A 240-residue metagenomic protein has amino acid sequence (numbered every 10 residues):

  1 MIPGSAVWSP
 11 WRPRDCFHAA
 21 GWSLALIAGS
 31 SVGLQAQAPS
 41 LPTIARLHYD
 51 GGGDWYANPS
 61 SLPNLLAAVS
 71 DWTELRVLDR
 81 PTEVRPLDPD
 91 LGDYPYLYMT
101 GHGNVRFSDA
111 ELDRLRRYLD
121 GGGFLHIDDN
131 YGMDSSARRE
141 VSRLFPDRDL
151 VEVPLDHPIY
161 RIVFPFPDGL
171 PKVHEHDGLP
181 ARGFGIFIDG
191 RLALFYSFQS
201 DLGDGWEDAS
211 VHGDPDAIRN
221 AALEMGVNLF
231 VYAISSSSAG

Functional and structural regions predicted by a protein language model:
W8-W11, W22: Tryptophan (W) side chains
H18-S31: Bacterial N-terminal signal peptides
L34-Y96, T100-G103, D201-L202, D208-G240: Aromatic-Pro/Gly-enriched surface loop or interdomain linker that acts as a lid/target-recognition segment
S40-P42, G92-Y96, D120-F124, R148 (+1 more regions): Loop/turn elements at helix/coil->beta-strand transitions in domains of secreted/extracellular proteins
I44, Y96-S135: Short alpha-beta junction capping motif
L47-D50, L87, M99-H102, G121 (+3 more regions): Active-site-proximal beta-strand/loop segments in catalytic clefts of secreted hydrolases
G52, S61, D134-S210, I218-V227: An acidic, glycine-rich "communication" segment
